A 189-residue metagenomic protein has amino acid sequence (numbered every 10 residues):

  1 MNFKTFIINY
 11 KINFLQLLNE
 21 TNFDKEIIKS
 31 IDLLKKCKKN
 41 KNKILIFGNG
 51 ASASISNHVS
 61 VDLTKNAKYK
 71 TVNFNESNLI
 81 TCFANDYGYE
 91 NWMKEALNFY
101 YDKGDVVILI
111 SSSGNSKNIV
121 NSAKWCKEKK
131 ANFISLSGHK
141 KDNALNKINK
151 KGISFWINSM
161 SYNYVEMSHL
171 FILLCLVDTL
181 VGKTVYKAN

Functional and structural regions predicted by a protein language model:
M1-N22: Generic N-terminal amphipathic, Lys/Arg-enriched alpha-helix
K4, D24-I27, E90: Short, structured helix-loop boundary elements
F6, E26, Y164, S168: Conserved acidic
I7, I27-S30, S56: Hydrophobic packing residues in well-ordered alpha-helices of helical domains and bundles
N13, K29, L33-K36, V59-D62: Residue-level detector of alpha-helical secondary structure
N13, L17, C37, T179: Residues that form generic nucleotide/phosphate-binding pockets
N19-N40: A short, well-structured juxtamembrane/interface segment
N40, L45-N189: Glycine-rich phosphate-binding loops that contact phosphosugars or nucleotide phosphates
